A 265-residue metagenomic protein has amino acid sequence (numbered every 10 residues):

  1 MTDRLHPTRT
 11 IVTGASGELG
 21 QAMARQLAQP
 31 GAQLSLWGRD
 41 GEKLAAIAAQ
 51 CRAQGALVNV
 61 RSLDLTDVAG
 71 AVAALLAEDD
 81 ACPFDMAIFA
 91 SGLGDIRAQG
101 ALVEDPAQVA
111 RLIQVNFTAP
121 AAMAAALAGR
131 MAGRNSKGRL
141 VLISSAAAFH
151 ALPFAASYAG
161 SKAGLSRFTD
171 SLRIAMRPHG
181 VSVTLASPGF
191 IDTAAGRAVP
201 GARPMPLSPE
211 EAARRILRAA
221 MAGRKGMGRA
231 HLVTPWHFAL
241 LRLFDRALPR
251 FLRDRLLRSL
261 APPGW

Functional and structural regions predicted by a protein language model:
S16-G17: Conserved glycine-rich cofactor-binding loop
A32-I47: Conserved glycine-rich Rossmann-like NAD(P)H-binding loop of the short-chain dehydrogenase/reductase
C51-A69: Rossmann-fold cofactor-recognition segment
G94-A110, F154: Conserved mid-core segment of classical short-chain dehydrogenase/reductases
A124, S161: Active-site helix of classical SDR
S145: Residue(s) in the substrate-gating loop at a strand-loop-helix junction that position the organic substrate next
L185, G201-R242: C-terminal helical subdomain
